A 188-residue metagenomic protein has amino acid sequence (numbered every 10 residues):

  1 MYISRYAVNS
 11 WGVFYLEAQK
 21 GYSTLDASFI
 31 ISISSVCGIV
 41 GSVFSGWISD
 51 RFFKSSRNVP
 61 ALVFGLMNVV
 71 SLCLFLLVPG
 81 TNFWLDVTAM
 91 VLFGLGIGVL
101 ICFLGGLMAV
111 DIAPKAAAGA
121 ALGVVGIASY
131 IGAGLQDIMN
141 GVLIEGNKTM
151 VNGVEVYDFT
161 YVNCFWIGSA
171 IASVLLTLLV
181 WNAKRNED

Functional and structural regions predicted by a protein language model:
M1-S45, I101-C102, G106, A133-N140: Extracytoplasmic gate region of multi-pass secondary transporters
L16-E17, I48-F53, M139-T149: Interfacial helix-cap and linker-helix signal at transmembrane-aqueous boundaries of multi-pass secondary transporters
D50-G65: Cytoplasmic membrane-interface "Motif A"-like loop-to-helix N-cap segments of 12-TM Major Facilitator Superfamily
K54, M108-G119: Paired intracellular helix-loop junctions of major facilitator superfamily
S56-V59, V142-A170: A membrane-interface helix-boundary motif in multi-pass transporters
L66-G80: C-terminal ends and interior cores of transmembrane alpha-helices in multi-pass membrane transporters/permeases
F75-P79, F159, C164-D188: Multi-pass alpha-helical transporter architecture, strongest for 12-TM Major Facilitator/SLC carriers used
K115-T149: A late C-terminal transmembrane helix in Major Facilitator Superfamily
